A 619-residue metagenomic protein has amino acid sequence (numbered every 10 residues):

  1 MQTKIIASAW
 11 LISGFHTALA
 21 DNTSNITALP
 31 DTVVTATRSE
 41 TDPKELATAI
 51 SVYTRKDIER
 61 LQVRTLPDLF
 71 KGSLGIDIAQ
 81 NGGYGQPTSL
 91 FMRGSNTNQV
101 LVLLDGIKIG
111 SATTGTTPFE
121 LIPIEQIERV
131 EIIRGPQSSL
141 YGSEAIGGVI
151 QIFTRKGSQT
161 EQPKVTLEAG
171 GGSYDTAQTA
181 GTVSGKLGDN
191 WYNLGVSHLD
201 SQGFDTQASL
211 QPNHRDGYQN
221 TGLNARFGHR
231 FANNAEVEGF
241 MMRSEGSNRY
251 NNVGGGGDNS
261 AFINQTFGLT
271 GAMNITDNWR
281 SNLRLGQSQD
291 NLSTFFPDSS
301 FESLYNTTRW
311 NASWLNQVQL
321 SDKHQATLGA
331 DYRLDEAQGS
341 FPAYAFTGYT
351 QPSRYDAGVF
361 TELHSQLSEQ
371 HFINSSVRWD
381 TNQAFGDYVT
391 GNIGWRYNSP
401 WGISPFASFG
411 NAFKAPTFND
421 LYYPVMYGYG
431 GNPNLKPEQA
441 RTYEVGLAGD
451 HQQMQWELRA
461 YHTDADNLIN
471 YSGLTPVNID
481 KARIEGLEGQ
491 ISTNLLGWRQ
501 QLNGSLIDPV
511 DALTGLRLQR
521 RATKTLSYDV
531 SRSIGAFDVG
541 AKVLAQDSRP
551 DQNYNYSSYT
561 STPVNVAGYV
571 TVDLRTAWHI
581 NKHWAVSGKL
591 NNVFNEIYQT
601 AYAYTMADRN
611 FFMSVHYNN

Functional and structural regions predicted by a protein language model:
M1-V63, P67-S73, T221-L223, H229-R230 (+1 more regions): N-terminal Sec signal peptide and the immediately downstream disordered periplasmic leader that contains the TonB box
L66-L69, T88-F91, L103, T117-P123 (+3 more regions): N-terminal periplasmic accessory domains that precede and gate Gram-negative outer-membrane beta-barrel machines
P67, K71-I107, E128: Extracytoplasmic beta-strand/coil segments of soluble accessory domains associated with Gram-negative outer-membrane
I107-R134, T475: Short acidic/polar hinge/loop motifs at secondary-structure boundaries that mediate gating or recognition
S138-S139, Q151-F153, S158-Q162, T166-G170 (+3 more regions): Periplasmic-side early beta-strands and strand-to-turn transitions of outer-membrane beta-barrels
G228-G246, A261-P400, G449, M454-A460 (+2 more regions): Face-selective signature of the C-terminal outer-membrane beta-barrel domain
G255-N274, Y305-T308, P352-R354, A384 (+6 more regions): Outer-membrane beta-barrel signature, preferentially recognizing the C-terminal barrel domain of Gram-negative
Q366-I373, W456, A460-A465, N478-Y556 (+4 more regions): Gram-negative outer-membrane beta-barrel transporters
